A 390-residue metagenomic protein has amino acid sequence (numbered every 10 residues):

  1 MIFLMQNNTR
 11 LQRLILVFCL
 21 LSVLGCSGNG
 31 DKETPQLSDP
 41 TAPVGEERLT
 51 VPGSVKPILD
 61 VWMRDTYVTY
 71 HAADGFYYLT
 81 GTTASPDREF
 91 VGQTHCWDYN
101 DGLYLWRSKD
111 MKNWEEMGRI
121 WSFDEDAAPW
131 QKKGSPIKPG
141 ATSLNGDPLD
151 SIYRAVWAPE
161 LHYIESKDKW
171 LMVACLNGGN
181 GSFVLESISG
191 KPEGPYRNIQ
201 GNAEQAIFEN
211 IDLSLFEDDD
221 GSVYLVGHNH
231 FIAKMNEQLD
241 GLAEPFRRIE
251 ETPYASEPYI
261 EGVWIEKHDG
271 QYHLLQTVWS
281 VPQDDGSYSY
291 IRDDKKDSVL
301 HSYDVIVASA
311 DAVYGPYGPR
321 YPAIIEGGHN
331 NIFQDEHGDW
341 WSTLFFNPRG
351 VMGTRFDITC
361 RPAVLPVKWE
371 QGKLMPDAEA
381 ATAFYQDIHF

Functional and structural regions predicted by a protein language model:
L4-I15: Bacterial N-terminal signal peptides that target proteins for export
V23-G25: C-terminal motif of bacterial Sec signal peptides marking the signal peptidase cleavage site
S27-F390: Carbohydrate-active catalytic/glycan-binding domains of CAZyme proteins, especially the secreted or lumenal ectodomains
